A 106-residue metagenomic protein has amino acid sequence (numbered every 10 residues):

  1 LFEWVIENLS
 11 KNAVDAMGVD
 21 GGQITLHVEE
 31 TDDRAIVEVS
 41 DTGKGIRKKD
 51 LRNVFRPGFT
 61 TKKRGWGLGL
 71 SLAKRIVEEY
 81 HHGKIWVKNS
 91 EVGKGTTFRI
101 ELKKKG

Functional and structural regions predicted by a protein language model:
E7-N12: Conserved polar catalytic motif of the HATPase_c/GHKL fold
Q23-D33: Short beta-strand/loop element within the Bergerat-fold HATPase_c
D41: Acidic ATP/Mg2+-coordinating residue in the GHKL
K44-G45, V92: Glycine-rich G1-box
I46-P57: Short conserved segment of the HATPase_c
G69, A73: Short alpha-helical Gxxx[C/S/T] motif in the catalytic ATP-binding
V77-E78: Detector for a conserved hydrophobic position within an alpha-helical segment of the HATPase_c
H81-N89: Glycine-rich ATP-binding loops of the HATPase_c
